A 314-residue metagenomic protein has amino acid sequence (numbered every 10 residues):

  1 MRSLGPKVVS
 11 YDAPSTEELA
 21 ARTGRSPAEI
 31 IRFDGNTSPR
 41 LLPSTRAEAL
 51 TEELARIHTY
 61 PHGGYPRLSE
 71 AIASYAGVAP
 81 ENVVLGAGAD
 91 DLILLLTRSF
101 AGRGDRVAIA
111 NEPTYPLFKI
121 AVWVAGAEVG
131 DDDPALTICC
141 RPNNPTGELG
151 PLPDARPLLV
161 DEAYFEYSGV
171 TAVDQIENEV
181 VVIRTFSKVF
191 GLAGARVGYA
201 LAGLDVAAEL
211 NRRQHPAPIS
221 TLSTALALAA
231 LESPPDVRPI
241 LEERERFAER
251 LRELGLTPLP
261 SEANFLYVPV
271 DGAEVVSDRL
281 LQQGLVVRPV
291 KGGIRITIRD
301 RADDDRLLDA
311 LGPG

Functional and structural regions predicted by a protein language model:
M1-T59: N-terminal "arm"/small-domain region of PLP-dependent enzymes with the aminotransferase-like
S44, G272-D278, A302-L307: Short, conserved charged micro-motifs
P61, Y65-V107, W123-A125: Phosphate-binding glycine-rich loop
V83, R156, V180, L285: Short, conserved active-site loop motifs that form the nucleotide-linked donor/cofactor pocket
G130-S168: Active-site phosphate-binding strand-loop segment of PLP-dependent enzymes
V180-R252, L256-L259: PLP-dependent aminotransferase class I/II
L241, R250-Q283, I294, I298: Conserved PLP-binding catalytic core of the aspartate aminotransferase-like
